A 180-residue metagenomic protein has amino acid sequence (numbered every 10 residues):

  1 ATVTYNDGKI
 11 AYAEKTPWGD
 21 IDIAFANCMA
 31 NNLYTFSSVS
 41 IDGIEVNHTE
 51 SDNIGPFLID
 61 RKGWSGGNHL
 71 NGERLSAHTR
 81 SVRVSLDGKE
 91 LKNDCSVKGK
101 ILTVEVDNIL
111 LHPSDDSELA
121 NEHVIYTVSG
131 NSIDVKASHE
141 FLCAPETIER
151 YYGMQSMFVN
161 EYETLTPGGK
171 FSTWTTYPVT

Functional and structural regions predicted by a protein language model:
A1-G72: Beta-strand-rich N-terminal accessory domains
I10, L102, I133-V135: Hydrophobic residues embedded in beta-strands of well-ordered beta-sheets
W18-D20, C28-L33, K98-I101, V128-S132 (+1 more regions): Short, solvent-exposed coil/turn segments at beta-strand boundaries
D20-D22, N31-L33, P113-S114, C143-E146 (+1 more regions): A short local loop/turn or secondary-structure capping micro-motif enriched for an aromatic residue
T35, V104-V106, V135-A137: Short hydrophobic/aromatic-rich beta-strand segments that constitute the beta-sheet cores of beta-sandwich/beta-barrel
R61-G130, A144-E146: Extended, loop-rich substrate-binding clefts of extracytoplasmic carbohydrate-active enzymes
A120-E122, S132-F171: Acidic (Asp/Glu-rich), glycine- and aromatic
K170-T180: Trp/Gly-enriched beta-strand surface patches
